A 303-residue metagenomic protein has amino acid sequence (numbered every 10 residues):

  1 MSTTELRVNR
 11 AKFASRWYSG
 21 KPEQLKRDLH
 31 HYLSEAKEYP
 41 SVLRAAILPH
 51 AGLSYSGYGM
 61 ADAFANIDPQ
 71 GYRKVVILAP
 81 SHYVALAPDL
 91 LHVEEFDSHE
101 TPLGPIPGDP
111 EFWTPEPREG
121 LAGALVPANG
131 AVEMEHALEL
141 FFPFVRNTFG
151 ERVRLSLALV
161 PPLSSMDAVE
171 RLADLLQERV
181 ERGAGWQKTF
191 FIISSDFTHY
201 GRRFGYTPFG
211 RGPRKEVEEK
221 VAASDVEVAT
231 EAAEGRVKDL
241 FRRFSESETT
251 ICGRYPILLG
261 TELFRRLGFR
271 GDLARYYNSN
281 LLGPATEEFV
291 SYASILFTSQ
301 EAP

Functional and structural regions predicted by a protein language model:
T3-E262, R266, Y277-G283, L296-P303: Active-site histidine-anchored catalytic micro-motif
G268-L273: Acidic/polar loop patches that form or flank catalytic/metal-binding clefts of enzymes that bind anionic ligands
F289-S294: Short hydrophobic/aromatic beta-strand or adjacent loop that forms the aromatic wall/cage of a ligand/substrate-binding
